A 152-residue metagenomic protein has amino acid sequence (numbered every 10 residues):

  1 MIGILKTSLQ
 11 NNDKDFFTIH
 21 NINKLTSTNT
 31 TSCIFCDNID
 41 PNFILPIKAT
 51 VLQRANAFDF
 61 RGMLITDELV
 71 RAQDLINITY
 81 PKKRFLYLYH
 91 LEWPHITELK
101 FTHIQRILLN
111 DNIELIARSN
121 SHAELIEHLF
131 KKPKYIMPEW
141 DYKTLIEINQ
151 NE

Functional and structural regions predicted by a protein language model:
M1-F60, L145-E152: N-terminal pre-catalytic "stem/leader" segment of glycosyltransferase-like enzymes
I2, T30-C33, K83-F85, K132-M137: Hydrophobic anchor at the start of a short beta-strand that flanks the dinucleotide cofactor-binding loop
T7, L88-E92, P138-W140: Histidine-centered beta-alpha loop that forms part of the nucleotide-sugar donor binding/catalytic region in diverse
T31-D37, Y87-L88, I116-R118: Short internal beta-strands
P41-L109: Extended catalytic core of nucleotide-activated donor transferases of GT-like folds
D74, D111-Y135: A short, active-site helix/loop in glycosyltransferases that binds the activated sugar's phosphate group
W93-L99, W140-E152: Acidic anion/phosphate-binding donor-loop and adjacent secondary structure in glycosyltransferase catalytic cores
I107-I113, E152: A polyampholytic, Gly/Pro-enriched intrinsically disordered region
